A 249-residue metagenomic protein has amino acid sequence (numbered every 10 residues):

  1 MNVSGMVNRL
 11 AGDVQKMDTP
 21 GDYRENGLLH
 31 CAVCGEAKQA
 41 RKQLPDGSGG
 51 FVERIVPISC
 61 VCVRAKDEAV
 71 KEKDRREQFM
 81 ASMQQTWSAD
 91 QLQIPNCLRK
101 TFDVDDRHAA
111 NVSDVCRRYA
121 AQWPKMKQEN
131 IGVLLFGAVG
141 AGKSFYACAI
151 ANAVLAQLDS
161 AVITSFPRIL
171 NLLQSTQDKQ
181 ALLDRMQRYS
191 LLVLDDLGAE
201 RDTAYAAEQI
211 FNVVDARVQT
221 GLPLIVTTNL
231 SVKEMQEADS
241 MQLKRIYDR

Functional and structural regions predicted by a protein language model:
M1-N111: A short, basic N-terminal segment
K66, S165-F166, T228: A secondary-structure boundary/capping signal
H108-R117, F136, A151-L191, R201-E208: Short glycine-rich substrate-engagement loop in P-loop NTPases that contacts/grips substrate
D114-K127: Pre-Walker A adenine-sensing motif
K125-A147: Walker A/P-loop nucleotide-binding motif
K125-K127, A156, D184-Q187, D215-T220 (+1 more regions): Conserved catalytic network of the ASCE P-loop NTPase/AAA+ motor domain
I169-L173, L197-R249: Replace "adjacent to P-loop NTPase cores in ATP/GTP-dependent enzymes" with "adjacent to NTP-binding cores
